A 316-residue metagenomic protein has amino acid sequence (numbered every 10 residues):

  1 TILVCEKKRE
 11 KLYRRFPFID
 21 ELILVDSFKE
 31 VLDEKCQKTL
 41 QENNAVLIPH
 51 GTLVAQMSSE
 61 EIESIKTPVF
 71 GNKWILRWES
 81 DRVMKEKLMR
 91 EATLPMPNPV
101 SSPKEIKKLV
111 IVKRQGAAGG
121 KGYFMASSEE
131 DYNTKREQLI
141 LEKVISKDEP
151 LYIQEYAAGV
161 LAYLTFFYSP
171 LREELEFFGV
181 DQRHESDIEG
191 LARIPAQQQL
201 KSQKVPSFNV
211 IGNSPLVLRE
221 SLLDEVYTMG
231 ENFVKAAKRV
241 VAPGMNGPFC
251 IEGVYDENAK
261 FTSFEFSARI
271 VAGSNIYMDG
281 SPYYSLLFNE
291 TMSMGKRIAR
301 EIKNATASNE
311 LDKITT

Functional and structural regions predicted by a protein language model:
T1-K7: Short internal beta-strands
L3, W74-V160, F167-Q182, R219-E231: Active-site nucleotide/adenylate-binding loops and adjacent lid/helix of ATP-dependent enzymes
E10-K107, A118: Conserved N-proximal alpha/beta basic substrate-recognition cap immediately N-terminal to, or forming the N-lobe
L109-K113, T165-F166, A259-I270: A short beta-strand motif that forms the metal-chelation/ATP-contact edge of phosphoryl-transfer active sites
Q154, T165, V241-N258: A short glycine-rich, hydrophobically flanked beta-strand micro-motif that places a catalytic Asp/Glu for divalent metal
F166-A237, S267-G295, A299: ATP-dependent carboxylate/phosphate-activation module, predominantly the ATP-grasp catalytic core and closely related
E173-E176, I251-E252, A259-E265: Conserved active-site beta-strand-loop modules that form the wall/rim of enzyme catalytic pockets and either contain
G295-T316: Cysteine/selenocysteine-centered motifs that mediate thiol-based redox chemistry or coordinate metal-sulfur cofactors
